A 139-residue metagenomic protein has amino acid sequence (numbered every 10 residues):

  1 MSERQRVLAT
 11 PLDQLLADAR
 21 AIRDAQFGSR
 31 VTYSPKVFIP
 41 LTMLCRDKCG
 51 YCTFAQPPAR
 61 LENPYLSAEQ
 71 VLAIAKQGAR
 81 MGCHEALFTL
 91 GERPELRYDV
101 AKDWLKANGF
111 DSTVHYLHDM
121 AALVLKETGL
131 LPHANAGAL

Functional and structural regions predicted by a protein language model:
M1-D47: Flexible, acidic/Gly-rich N-terminal and inter-domain linker regions that tether and position cofactor-handling modules
T32-S34, F38-P40, T53, L87 (+1 more regions): Short, conserved beta-strand segments within well-ordered enzyme catalytic domains that often line or immediately flank
K48, C52-A55: Cys/His-rich metal-chelating microdomains
Q56-L139: Conserved Radical SAM active-site core
